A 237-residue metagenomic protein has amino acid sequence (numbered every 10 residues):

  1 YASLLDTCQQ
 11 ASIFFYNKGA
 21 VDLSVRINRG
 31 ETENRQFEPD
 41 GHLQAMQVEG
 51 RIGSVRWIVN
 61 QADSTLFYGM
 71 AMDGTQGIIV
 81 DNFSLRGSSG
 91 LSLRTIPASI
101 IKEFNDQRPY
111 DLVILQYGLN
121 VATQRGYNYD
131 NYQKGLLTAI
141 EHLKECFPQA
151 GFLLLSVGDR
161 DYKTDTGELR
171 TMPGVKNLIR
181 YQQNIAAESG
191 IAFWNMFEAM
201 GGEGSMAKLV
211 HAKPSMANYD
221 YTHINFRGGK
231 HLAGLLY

Functional and structural regions predicted by a protein language model:
Y1-K134, H223-I224: Conserved SGNH/GDSL esterase-like catalytic core that processes O-acyl groups on lipids and polysaccharides
T75-I78, G87-G90, L119-N131, V157-R180 (+1 more regions): Serine-dependent acyl-ester chemistry module
I78-I79, R108-V113, F147-F152, E188-A192: Loop/turn elements at helix/coil->beta-strand transitions in domains of secreted/extracellular proteins
F83, L115-Q116, L155, L178 (+1 more regions): Generic beta-strand/beta-sheet core signal
A98, D159-Y237: Catalytic His-Asp segment of secreted/periplasmic serine-dependent ester chemistry enzymes
K102, I140-K144, Y237: Generic structural signal for well-ordered alpha-helical scaffold segments
L112-G118, L137-E145, G151-S156: Conserved, well-ordered alpha-helix/loop/beta-strand core segments that scaffold catalytic motifs
N131-K134, T138-E145, N177-N184: Alpha-helical scaffolding segments of alpha/beta enzyme cores, especially the outer helices of TIM-barrel or partial
